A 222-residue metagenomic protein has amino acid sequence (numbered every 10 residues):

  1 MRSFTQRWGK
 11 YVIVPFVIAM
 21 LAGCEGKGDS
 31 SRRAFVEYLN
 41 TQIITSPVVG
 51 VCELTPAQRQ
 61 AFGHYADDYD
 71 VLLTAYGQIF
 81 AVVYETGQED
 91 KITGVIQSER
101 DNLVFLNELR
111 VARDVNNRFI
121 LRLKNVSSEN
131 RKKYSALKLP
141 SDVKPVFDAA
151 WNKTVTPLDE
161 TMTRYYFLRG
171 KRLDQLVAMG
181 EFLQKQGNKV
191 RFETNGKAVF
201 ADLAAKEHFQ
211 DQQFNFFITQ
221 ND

Functional and structural regions predicted by a protein language model:
M1-C24: Sec-dependent bacterial lipoprotein signal peptides
M1-S3, Y38, I43, F217-D222: Short intrinsically disordered, low-complexity coil segments enriched in acidic
T5, V17, V36, L183 (+3 more regions): Compositionally biased, low-structure terminal segments
C24, E53-G63, Y134-D148, N152 (+2 more regions): Short, structured coil/loop segments at alpha-helix boundaries
C24-N102: Leu/Val/Ala/Ile-rich N-terminal alpha-helices, chiefly Sec-type signal peptides and the beginnings
S98-T194: Extended amphipathic alpha-helical interaction segments
K189-D222: A cross-kingdom marker for long, charged
